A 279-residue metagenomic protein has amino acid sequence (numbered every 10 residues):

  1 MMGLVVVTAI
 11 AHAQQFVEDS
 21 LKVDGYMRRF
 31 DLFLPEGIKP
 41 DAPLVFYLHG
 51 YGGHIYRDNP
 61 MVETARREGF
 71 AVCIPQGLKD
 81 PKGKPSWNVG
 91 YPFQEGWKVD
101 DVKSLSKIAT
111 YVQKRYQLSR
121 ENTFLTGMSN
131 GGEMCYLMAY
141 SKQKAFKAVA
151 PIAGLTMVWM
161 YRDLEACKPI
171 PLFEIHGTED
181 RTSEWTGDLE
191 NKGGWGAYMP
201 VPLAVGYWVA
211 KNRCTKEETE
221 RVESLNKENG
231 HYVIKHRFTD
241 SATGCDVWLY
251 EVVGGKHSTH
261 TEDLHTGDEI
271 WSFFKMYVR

Functional and structural regions predicted by a protein language model:
M1-Q15: Bacterial Sec-dependent N-terminal signal peptides
A11-L44, G53, T64-R67, F93 (+9 more regions): A domain-start/cap signature at the N-terminus of enzymes
I38-G83, F146, V158-W159, T182-E184 (+1 more regions): Short substrate-entry loop that stabilizes the transition state in hydrolases
G77-D100: Cap/lid segment of the alpha/beta-hydrolase catalytic domain
K103-E121: Conserved acidic catalytic loop of the alpha/beta-hydrolase fold
C167-L172, T243-V247: Short, proline-enriched alpha-helix->beta-strand connector loops that line the catalytic pocket of alpha/beta-hydrolase
E174-H176: Short beta-strand/loop motif that positions the catalytic acidic residue of the alpha/beta-hydrolase fold
T178-T219: Accessory cap/linker subdomain of secreted extracellular hydrolases
